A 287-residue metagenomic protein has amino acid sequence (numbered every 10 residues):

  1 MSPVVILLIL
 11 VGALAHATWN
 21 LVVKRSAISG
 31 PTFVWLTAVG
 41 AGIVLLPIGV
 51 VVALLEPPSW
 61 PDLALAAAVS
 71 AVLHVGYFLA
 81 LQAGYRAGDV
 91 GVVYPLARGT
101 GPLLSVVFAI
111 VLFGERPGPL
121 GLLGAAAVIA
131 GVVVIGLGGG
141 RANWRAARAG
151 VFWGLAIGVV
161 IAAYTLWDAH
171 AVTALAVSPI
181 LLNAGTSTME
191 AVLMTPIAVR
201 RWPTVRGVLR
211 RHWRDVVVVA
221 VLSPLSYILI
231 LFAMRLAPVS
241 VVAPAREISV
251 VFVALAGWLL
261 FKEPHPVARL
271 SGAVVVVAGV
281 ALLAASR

Functional and structural regions predicted by a protein language model:
M1-L14, T18-V69, F78-V90, L137-L155 (+4 more regions): Membrane-interface interhelical linkers
G12, T37, A41, Y94-G101 (+4 more regions): Structural signature of transmembrane alpha-helices in multi-pass secondary transporters
A13-A17, L46, A71-L79, G99-V107 (+9 more regions): Hydrophobic/small/kink-forming positions within alpha-helical transmembrane segments of polytopic membrane proteins
L45, V106-I110, P119-G139, A268-R287: Hydrophobic transmembrane alpha-helices of multi-pass small-molecule transport proteins
V69-H74, Y85-V133, L181-M189, V239-L259: Specific alpha-helical transmembrane segments that line the substrate/conduction pathway and gating interfaces
A147-L181: Selected transmembrane alpha-helices and immediately adjacent juxtamembrane segments of polytopic inner-membrane
V216, L236-A243, F252, L259-R287: C-terminal structured domain segments across diverse proteins
